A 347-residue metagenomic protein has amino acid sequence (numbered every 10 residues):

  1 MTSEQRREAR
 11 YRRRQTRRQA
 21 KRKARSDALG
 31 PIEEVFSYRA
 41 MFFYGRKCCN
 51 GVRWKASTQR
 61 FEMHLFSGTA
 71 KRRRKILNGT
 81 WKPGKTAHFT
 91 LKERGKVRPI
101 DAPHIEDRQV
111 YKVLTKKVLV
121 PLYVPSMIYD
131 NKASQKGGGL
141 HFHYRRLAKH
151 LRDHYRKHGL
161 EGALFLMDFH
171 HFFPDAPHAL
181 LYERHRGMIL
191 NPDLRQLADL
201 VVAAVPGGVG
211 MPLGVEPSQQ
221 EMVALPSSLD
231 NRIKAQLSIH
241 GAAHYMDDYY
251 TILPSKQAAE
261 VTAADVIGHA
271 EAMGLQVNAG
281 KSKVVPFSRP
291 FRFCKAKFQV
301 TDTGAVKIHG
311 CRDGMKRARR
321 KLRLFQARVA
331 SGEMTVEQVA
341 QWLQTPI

Functional and structural regions predicted by a protein language model:
M1-A70, R74: Non-catalytic, polymerase-adjacent accessory regions of viral genome-replication enzymes
M1-R17, C48, P103, R108 (+8 more regions): Right-hand nucleic-acid polymerase module
A28-P31, T115-M167, H171-D175: Active-site-proximal segment of RNA-dependent polymerases
R74-K96, N191-A204: Reverse-transcriptase-like RNA-dependent polymerase core
T86, A243-D247, A279-S282: Short Gly/Ser/Thr- and Asp/Glu-enriched loop/turn motifs at secondary-structure junctions
V97-I128, G207-A235: Conserved pre-motif C helix in the palm subdomain of viral-like polymerases
A133-F142, A243, Y250-L253, V284-R289: Beta-rich nucleic-acid/ligand-interaction surfaces
R145, K149-M246, Y250-D265, E333-I347: Conserved polymerase palm-domain catalytic core
